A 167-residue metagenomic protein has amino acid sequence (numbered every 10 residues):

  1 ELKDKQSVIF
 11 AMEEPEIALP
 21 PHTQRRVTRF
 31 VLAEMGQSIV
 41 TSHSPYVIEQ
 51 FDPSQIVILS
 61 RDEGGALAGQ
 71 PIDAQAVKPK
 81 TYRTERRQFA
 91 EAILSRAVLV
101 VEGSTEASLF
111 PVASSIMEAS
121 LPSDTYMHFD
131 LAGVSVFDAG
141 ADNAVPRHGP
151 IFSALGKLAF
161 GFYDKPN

Functional and structural regions predicted by a protein language model:
E1-E91: Switch/communication elements of ASCE P-loop NTPase nucleotide-binding domains
I48, V57-N167: Acidic, divalent-metal-binding catalytic cores of TOPRIM and closely related two-metal-ion phosphodiester/pyrophosphate
